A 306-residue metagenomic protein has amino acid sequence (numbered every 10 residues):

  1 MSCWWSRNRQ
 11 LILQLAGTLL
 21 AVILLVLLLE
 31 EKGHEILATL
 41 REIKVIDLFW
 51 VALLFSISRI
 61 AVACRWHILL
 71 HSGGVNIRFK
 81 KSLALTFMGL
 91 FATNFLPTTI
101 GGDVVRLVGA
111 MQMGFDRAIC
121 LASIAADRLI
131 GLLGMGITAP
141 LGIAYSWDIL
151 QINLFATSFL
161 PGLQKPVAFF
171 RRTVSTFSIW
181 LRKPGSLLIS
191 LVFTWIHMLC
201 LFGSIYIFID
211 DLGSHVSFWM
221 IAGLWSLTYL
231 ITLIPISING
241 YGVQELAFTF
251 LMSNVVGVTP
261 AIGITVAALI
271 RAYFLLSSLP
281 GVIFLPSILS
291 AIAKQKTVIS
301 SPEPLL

Functional and structural regions predicted by a protein language model:
M1-F87, M135, G142-L233, V258-L306: Predominantly cytoplasmic-facing regulatory/coupling regions of multi-pass membrane proteins
L28, T98-T99, M113, W180 (+1 more regions): Histidine kinase transmitter module recognition
H67-L70, V104-V108, L246: Helix-loop junctions and terminal segments of transmembrane helices in multi-pass membrane transport/translocation
H71-S72, N94, M111-Q112, D210-D211 (+2 more regions): Transmembrane helix-loop junction
G89-T98, S226-Y241, E245: Transmembrane alpha-helix interface/packing and boundary motifs in multi-pass membrane proteins, characterized by
L96-L132: Juxtamembrane loop-to-helix connectors within ABC transporter transmembrane domains
D103-V104, G242-Q244, I283: Gly/Ser/Thr-rich beta-alpha loop segments that engage phosphate groups in nucleotides
G109-A118, L246-I262: Interfacial segments of multi-pass membrane proteins
